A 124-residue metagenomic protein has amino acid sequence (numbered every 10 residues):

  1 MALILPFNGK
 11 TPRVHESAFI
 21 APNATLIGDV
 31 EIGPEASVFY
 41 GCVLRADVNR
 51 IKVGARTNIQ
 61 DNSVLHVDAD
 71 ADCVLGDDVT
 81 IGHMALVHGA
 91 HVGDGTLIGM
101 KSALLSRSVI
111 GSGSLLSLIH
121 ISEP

Functional and structural regions predicted by a protein language model:
M1-G95, R107, S112, S122: Domain-scale signature associated with acetyltransferase and cell-envelope carbohydrate enzymes
I98-G99: Residue-level detector of intrinsically disordered terminal segments
L116-P124: Residue-level detector of conserved catalytic or cofactor/ligand-binding positions in enzyme active sites
